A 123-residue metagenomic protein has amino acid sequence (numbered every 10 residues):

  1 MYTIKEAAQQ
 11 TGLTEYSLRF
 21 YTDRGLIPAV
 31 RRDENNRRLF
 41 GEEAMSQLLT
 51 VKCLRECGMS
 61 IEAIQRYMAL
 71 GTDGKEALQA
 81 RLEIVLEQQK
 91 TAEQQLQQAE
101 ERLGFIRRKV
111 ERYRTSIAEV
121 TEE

Functional and structural regions predicted by a protein language model:
T3-K5, Q9, P28, E42-E123: Arg/Lys-rich, alpha-helical DNA-contact motif
A7, T14-S17: Short glycine/proline-centered loop/turn elements that form peptide/ligand docking sites
G25: Glycine-centered, phosphate/nucleic-acid-interacting loop/turn motifs that mediate DNA/RNA or nucleotide
P28-N35: Beta-hairpin "wing" of winged helix-turn-helix
N35-G41: Minor-groove-contacting beta-hairpin "wing" of winged helix-turn-helix DNA-binding domains
